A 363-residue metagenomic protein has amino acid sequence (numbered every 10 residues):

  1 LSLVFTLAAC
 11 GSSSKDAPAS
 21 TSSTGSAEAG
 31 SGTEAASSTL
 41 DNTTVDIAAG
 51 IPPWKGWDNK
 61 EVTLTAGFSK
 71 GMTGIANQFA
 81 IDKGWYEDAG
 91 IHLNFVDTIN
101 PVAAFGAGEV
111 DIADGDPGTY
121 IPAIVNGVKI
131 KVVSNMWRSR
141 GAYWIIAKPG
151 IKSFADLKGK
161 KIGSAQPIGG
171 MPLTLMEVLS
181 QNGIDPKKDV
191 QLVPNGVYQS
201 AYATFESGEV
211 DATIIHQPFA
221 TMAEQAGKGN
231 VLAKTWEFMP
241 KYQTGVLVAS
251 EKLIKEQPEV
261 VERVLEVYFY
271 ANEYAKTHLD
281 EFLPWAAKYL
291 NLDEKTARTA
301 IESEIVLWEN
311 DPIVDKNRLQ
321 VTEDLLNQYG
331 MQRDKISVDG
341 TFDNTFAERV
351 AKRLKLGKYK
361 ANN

Functional and structural regions predicted by a protein language model:
C10-S20: Bacterial lipoprotein signal-peptidase II cleavage site
A19-T39: Post-signal peptide N-terminal segment of mature Sec-exported envelope proteins
G32-D41, N327-N363: Conserved C-terminal helix/tail region of periplasmic/extracytoplasmic solute-binding proteins
G32-V197, T204, D211-Q217, K228-K234 (+1 more regions): Short, glycine-/small- and polar/acidic-enriched structural segments that line small-molecule recognition paths
I168-K188, E266-T296, D339-F342, R349-K355: Ligand-binding clefts/hinges and TM-proximal coupling segments of bilobed small-molecule sensing domains
Q199-Y289: Pocket-lining segment of extracytoplasmic ligand-binding domains
K255-R333: Secondary-structure end/capping motifs
